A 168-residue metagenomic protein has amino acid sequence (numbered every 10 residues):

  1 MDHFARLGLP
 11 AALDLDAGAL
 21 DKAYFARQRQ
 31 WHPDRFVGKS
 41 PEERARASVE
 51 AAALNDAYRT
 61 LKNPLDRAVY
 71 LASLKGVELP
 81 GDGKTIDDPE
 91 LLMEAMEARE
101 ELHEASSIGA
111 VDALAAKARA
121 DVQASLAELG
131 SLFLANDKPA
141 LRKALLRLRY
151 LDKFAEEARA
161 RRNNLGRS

Functional and structural regions predicted by a protein language model:
M1-S168: C-terminal accessory/regulatory regions appended to core domains
